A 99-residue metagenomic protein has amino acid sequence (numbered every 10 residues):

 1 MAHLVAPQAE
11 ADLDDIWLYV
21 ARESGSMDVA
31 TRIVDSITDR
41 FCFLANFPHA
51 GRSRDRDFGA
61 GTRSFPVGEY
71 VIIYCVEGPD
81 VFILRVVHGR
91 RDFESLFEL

Functional and structural regions predicted by a protein language model:
M1-D35: Arg/Lys-rich, positively charged N-terminal/basic patches that mediate binding to nucleic acids
A9, I37, I83-R85: A structural signal for short, well-ordered beta-strand segments
D35-I37, R63: Hydrophobic alpha-helical segments of small multi-pass membrane proteins
H49-P79: Basic/aromatic recognition patch in beta-strand/loop cores that engages polyanionic ligands
V67-V71, C75-L99: Enriched for short, Lys/Arg-rich terminal
